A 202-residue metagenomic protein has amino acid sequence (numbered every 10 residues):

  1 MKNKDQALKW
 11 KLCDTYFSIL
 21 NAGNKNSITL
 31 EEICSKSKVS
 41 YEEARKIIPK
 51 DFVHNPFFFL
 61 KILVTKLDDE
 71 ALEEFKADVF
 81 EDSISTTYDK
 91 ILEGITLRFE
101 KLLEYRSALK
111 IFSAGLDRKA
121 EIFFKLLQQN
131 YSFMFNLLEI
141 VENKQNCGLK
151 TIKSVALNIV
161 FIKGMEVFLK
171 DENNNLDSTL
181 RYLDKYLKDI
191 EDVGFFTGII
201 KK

Functional and structural regions predicted by a protein language model:
K4-T65: Short, amphipathic alpha-helix enriched in basic
K11, T15-A22, E70, E74-A77 (+2 more regions): Solvent-exposed, amphipathic alpha-helical segments
L63-L67, A71, G94, R98 (+3 more regions): Hydrophobic/aromatic residues within well-ordered alpha-helical segments
K76-S107: Hydrophobic alpha-helical connector segments
F80, I84, E139-C147: Acidic/His metal-coordination segments adjacent to aromatic residues that form catalytic metal sites in metalloenzymes
K101-E121, F135-L138: Amphipathic alpha-helical segments used for helix-helix packing
A120-N143, T151-I162: Amphipathic alpha-helical packing segments from all-alpha helical-bundle domains
N143-D189, F196-K202: Hydrophobic/aromatic-rich alpha-helical bundle segments in the mid-to-C-terminal region
